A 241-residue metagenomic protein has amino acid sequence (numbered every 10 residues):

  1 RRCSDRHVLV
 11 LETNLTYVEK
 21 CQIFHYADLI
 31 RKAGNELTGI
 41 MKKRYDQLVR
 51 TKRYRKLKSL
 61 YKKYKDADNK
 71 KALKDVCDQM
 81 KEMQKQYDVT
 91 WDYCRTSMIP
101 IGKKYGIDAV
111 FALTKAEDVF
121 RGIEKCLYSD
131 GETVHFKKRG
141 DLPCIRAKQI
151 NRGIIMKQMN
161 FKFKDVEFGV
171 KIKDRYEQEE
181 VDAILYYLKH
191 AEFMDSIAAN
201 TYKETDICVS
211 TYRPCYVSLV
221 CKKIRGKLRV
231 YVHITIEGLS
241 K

Functional and structural regions predicted by a protein language model:
R1-K241: Nucleic-acid substrate recognition interfaces
